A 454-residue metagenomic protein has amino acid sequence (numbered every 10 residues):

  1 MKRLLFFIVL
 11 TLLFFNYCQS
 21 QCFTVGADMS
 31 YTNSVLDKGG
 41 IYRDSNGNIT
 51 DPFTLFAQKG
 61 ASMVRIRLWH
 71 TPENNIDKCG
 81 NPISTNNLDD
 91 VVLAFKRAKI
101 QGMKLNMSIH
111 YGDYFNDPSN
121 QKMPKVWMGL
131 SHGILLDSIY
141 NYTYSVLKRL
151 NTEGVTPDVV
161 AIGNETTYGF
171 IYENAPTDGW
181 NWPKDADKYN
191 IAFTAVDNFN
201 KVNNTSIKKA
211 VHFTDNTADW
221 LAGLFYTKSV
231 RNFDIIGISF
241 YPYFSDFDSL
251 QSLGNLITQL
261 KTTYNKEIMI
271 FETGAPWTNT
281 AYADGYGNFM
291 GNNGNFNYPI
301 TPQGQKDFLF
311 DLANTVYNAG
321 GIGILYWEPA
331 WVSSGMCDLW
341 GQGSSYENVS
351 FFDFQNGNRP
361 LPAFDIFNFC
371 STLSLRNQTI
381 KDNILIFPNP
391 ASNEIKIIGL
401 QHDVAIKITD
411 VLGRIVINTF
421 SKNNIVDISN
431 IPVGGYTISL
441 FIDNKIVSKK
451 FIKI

Functional and structural regions predicted by a protein language model:
M1-Q21, S374-L375: Bacterial Sec-dependent N-terminal signal peptides
Q21-P52: Boundary/entry segment of secreted carbohydrate-active catalytic domains
A27, F56, S108, V160 (+3 more regions): Conserved, mostly hydrophobic/aromatic
D37, T280-G294, P299-F310, T315 (+2 more regions): Aromatic-rich peripheral "rim/lid" segments of glycoside hydrolase catalytic domains that contact and position glycan
K38, P118-S119, N216-R231: Distinct, well-ordered alpha-helical segments
T50-F53, N204-S206, L221-N293, F310-G321: Glycoside hydrolase catalytic-domain groove-lining segments
L55-K208, T214: Substrate-binding cleft and catalytic face of glycoside hydrolase catalytic domains, especially the flexible beta-alpha
R376-I454: C-terminal outer-membrane/trafficking sorting elements
